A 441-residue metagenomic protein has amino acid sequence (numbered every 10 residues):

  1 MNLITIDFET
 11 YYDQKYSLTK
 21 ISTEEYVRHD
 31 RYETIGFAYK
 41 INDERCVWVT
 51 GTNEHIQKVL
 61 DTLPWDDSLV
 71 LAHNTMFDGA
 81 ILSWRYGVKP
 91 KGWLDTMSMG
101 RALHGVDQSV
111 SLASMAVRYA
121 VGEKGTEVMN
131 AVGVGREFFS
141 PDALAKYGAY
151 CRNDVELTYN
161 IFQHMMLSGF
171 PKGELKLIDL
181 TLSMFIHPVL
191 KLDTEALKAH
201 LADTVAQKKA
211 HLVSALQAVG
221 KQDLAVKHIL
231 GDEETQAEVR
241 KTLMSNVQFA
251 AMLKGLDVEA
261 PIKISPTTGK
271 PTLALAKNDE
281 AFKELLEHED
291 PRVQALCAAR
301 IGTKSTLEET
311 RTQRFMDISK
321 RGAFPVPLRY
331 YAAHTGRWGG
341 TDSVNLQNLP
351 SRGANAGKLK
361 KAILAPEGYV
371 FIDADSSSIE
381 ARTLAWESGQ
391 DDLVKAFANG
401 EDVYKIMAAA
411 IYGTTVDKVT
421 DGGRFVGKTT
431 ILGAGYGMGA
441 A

Functional and structural regions predicted by a protein language model:
M1-E9, Q14-K15, R31, A38 (+7 more regions): Conserved "right-hand" nucleotidyltransferase catalytic core of DNA-directed polymerases
L18-K40: Short catalytic helix/loop segments, enriched in acidic residues and glycine and frequently bearing histidine
Y32-Q57, L63-M166, I178, M407-Y412: Active-site-proximal helix-loop-helix substrate-binding element of RNase H-like nuclease domains
W65-V70, A237-V239, G368-I372: Short active-site oxyanion
M76-G87, R101-L103, Q248-D257, S377-D391: Short active-site loop/helix that positions an aromatic residue
K89-K91, K209, D257-S265, S388-N399: Cytochrome P450 catalytic domain signature, combining two hallmark sequence patches
P327-D417: Function-dense linear segments that define catalytic or interfacial modules in macromolecule-processing proteins
V416-A441: Structured DNA-binding interfaces in DNA transaction proteins
